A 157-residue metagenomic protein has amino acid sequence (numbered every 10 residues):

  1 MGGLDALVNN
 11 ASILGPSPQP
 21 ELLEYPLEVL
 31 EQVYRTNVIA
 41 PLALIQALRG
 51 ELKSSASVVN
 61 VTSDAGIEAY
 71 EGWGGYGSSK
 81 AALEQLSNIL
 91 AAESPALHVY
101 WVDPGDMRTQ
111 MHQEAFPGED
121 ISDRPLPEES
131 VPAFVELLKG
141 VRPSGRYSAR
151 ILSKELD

Functional and structural regions predicted by a protein language model:
N10-P18: Conserved NAD(P)H cofactor-binding loop of Rossmann-fold oxidoreductase domains
P18-L22, P26-E31: Substrate-binding pocket helix/loop in short-chain dehydrogenase/reductase
P20-E21, A69-G77, I89: Active-site loop-to-helix junction immediately N-terminal to the catalytic Tyr of the SDR YXXXK motif in Rossmann-fold
I45, S79-A82: Active-site helix of classical SDR
E51-L52, E68, I89-H98: Active-site-adjacent segment of SDR/Rossmann-fold oxidoreductases
S63: Residue(s) in the substrate-gating loop at a strand-loop-helix junction that position the organic substrate next
L97, W101-T109, P117-D157: C-terminal helical subdomain
